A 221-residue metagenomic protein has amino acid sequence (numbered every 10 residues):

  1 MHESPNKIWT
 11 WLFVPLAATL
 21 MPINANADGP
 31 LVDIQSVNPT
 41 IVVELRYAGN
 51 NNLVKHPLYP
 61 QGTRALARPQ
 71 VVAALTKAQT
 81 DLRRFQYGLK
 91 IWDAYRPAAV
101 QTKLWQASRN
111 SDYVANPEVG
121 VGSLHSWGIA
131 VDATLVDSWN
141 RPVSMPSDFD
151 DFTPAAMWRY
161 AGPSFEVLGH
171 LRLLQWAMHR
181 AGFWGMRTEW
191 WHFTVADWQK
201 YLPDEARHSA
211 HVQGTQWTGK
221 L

Functional and structural regions predicted by a protein language model:
H2, L20-N24: Short linear motifs centered on Gly/Pro in flexible linkers and helix caps
H2-L12: Bacterial N-terminal signal peptides that target proteins for export
W11-L20: Bacterial N-terminal signal peptides
I23-W92, L104-T188, T194-L221: Extracytoplasmic cell-surface/polysaccharide-interacting catalytic and binding patches
P97: Segments that shape or occlude catalytic/ligand-binding pockets
V100: Short, well-ordered surface patches within globular domains
